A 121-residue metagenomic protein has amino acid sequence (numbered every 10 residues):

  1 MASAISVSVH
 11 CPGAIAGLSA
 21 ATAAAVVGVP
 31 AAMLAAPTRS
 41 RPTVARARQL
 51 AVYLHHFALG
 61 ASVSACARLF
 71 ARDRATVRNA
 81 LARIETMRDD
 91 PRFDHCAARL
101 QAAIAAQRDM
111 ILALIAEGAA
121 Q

Functional and structural regions predicted by a protein language model:
M1-A21, A113-Q121: General nucleic-acid-binding
A23, S64-F70: Short alpha-helical "recognition helix" segments of helix-turn-helix
A25-R48: Short, Lys/Arg-enriched anionic-surface-contact patches
A45-G60: Short, amphipathic alpha-helical "recognition" segments used to contact nucleic acids or chromatin
H56, A80-L81, R88: DNA major-groove recognition helix of helix-turn-helix
T76-R78: Helix-turn-helix DNA-binding helix
R88-Q107: Short Lys/Arg-enriched helix C-cap and helix-to-coil transition segments that create basic nucleic-acid-contact patches
